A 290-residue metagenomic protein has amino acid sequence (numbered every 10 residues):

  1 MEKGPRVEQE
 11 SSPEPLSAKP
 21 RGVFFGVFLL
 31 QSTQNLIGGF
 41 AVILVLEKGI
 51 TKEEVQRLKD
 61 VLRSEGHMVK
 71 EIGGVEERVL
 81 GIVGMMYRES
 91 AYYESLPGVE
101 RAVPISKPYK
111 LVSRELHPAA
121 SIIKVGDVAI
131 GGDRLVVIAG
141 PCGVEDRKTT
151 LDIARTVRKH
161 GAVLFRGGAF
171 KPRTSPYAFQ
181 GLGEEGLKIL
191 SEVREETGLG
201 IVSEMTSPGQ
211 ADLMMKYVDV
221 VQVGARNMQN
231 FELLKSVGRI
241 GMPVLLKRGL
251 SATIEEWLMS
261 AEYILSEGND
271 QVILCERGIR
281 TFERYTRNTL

Functional and structural regions predicted by a protein language model:
N35-V137: Non-catalytic terminal accessory/regulatory regions of metabolic enzymes
L135-T150, P176-Q180, V202-E204, A225 (+1 more regions): Active-site mouth loops of central-metabolism enzymes
G140, F165, M214, L246: Conserved, mostly hydrophobic/aromatic
G161, L213-Q222, G238-V244, L265-Q271: Glycine-enriched alpha-helix->loop->beta-strand junction motifs that scaffold or abut catalytic
R166-E184: Glycine-rich, proline-tolerant flexible connector loops at the mouths of alpha/beta enzymes
Q180-V202, V237-P243: Alpha-helix-loop-beta-strand connector modules within alpha/beta enzyme cores
L199-S207, D219-N230, P243-I254, I273-E276: Catalytic beta/alpha-barrel core
G241, L245-L290: Catalytic alpha/beta core domains of metabolic enzymes, predominantly
